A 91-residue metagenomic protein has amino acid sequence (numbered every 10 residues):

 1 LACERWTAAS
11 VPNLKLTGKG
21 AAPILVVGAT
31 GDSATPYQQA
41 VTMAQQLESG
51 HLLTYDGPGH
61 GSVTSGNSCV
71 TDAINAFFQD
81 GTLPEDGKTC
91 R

Functional and structural regions predicted by a protein language model:
L1-R91: C-terminal subdomain of alpha/beta-hydrolase-fold enzymes, centered on the catalytic histidine and its supporting
